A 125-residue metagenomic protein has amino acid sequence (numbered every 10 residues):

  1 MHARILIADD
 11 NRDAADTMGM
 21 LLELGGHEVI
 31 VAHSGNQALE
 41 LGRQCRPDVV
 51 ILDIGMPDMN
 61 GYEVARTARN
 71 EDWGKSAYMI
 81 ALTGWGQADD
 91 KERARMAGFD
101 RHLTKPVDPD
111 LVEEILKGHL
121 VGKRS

Functional and structural regions predicted by a protein language model:
N11, I54-G55, Y62, W85: The short loop immediately C-terminal to the conserved phospho-acceptor aspartate in CheY-like receiver
A15, P57, Q87: The feature encodes the CheY-like receiver
D16-L24: Charged docking surfaces used in two-component/phosphorelay signaling
G19, E63, N70, K75 (+2 more regions): Alpha4 helix (beta4-alpha4-beta5 surface) of REC/receiver domains from two-component response regulators
G26-H33, L41: Short hydrophobic/Thr-rich beta-strand motif most characteristic of the beta2 strand and flanking loop of CheY-like
H33-Q37, N60-R66: Acidic catalytic/metal-coordinating carboxylates
C45-I51, M56: Active-site beta3 strand of CheY-like receiver
V107-L116: C-terminal output helix
